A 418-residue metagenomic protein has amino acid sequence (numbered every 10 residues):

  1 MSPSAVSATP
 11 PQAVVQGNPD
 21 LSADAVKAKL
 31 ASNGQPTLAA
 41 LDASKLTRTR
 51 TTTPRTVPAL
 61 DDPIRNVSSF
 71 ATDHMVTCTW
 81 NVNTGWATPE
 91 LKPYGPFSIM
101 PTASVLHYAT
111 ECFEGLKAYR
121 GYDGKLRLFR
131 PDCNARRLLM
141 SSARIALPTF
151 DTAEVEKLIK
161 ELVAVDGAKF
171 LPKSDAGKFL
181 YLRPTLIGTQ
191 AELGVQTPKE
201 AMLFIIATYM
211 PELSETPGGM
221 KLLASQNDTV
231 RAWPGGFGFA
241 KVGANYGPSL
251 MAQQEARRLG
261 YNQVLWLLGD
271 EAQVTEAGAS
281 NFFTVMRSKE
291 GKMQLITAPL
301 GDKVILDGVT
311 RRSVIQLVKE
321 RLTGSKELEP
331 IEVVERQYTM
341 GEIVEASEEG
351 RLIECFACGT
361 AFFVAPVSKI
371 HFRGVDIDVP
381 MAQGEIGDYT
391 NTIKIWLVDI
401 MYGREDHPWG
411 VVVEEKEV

Functional and structural regions predicted by a protein language model:
S2-Q263, L267-Q273, Q316-V418: Conserved alpha/beta cores of soluble small-molecule-handling proteins
G260, D307-V309: A short glycine-leucine-enriched loop at secondary-structure breakpoints that most characteristically corresponds
Q273-I305: Glycine- and Gly-Pro-enriched alpha-helical subdomains that act as flexible, kink-prone "lid/hinge" or packing modules
R311-V314: Nucleic-acid-processing active sites and adjacent nucleic-acid-binding tracks, predominantly divalent metal-dependent
